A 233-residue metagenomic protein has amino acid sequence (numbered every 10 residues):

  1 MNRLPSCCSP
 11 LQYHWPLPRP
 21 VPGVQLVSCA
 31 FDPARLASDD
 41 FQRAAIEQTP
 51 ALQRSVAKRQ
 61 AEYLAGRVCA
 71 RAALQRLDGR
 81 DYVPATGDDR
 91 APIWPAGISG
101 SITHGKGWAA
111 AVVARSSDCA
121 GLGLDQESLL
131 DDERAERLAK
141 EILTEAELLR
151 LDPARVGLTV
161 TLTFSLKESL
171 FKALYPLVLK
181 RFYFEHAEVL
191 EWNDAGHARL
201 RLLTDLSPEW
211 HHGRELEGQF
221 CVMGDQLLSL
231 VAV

Functional and structural regions predicted by a protein language model:
M1-V233: Core catalytic alpha/beta fold that binds nucleotide/phospho-ligands
